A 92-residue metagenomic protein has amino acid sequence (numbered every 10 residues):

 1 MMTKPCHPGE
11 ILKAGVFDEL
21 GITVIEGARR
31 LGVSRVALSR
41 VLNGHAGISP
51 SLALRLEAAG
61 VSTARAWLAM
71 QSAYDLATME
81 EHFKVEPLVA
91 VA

Functional and structural regions predicted by a protein language model:
M1-I22, A66-A69: A short, Lys/Arg-rich alpha-helix, primarily the initiator
E19, R30, A59: Residues within the alpha-helical elements of helix-turn-helix
G21-E26, S49: Short, charged amphipathic recognition helices of the HTH superfamily and cognate SANT/SANTA-like modules
I25, V36, R65: Key DNA-contact positions within bacterial/archaeal DNA-binding proteins
G32-I48: Recognition helix of helix-turn-helix/homeodomain-like DNA-binding domains that insert into the DNA major groove
H45-A58: Short, basic-rich loop-to-helix N-cap that marks the start of a DNA-contacting helix
S62-A92: Short, charged recognition helix plus adjacent turn of helix-turn-helix-like nucleic-acid-binding domains
